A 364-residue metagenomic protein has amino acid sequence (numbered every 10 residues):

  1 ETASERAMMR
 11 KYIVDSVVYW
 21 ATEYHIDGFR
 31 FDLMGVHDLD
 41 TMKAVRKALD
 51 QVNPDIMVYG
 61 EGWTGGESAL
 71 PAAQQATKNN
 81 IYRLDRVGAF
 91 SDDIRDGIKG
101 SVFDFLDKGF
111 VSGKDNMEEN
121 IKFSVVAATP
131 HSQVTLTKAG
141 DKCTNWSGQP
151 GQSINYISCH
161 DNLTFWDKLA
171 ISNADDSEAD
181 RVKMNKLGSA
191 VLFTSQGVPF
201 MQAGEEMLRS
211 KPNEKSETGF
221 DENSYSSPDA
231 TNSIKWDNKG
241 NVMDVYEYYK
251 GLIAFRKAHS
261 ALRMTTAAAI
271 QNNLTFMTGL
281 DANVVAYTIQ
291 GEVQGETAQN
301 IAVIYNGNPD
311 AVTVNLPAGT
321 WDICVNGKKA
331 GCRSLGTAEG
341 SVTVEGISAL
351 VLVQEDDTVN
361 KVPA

Functional and structural regions predicted by a protein language model:
E1, M57, K78-I81, S233-D237: Short beta-alpha connecting loops at secondary-structure transitions that line or flank enzyme active sites
E1-A69: Active-site neighborhood of glycoside hydrolase catalytic domains
E1-E5, D175-D180, K239-G240: Short, contiguous acidic/charged loop-to-helix segments that flank catalytic cores in large enzymes
R6, I13, T22, G35-M42 (+7 more regions): Active-site-proximal structural scaffolding
M9, I13-W20, T41, M184-L192 (+2 more regions): Alpha-helical packing segments of well-folded alpha/beta enzyme cores
H25-I26, W166-I171, Y225-S233: Short acidic (Asp/Glu) and glycine-rich catalytic loops that position anionic groups and cofactors
R46-K47, D55-L208, P212-E214, Q294-E296 (+1 more regions): Conserved alpha/beta catalytic core and glycan-binding cleft of carbohydrate-active enzymes
R181-V182, F193, V198-M201, E205-M207 (+1 more regions): Carbohydrate-interacting/catalytic domains
